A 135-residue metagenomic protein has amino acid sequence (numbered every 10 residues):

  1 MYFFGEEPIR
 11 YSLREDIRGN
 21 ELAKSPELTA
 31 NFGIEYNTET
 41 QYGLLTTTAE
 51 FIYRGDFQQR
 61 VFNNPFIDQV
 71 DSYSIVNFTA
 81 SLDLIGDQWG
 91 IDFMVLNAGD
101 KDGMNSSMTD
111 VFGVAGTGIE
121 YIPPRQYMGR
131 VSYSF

Functional and structural regions predicted by a protein language model:
M1-I75, I119-R125: C-terminal extracellular loops and terminal segments of Gram-negative outer membrane beta-barrel proteins
I52-F62, L82-F135: C-terminal beta-signal and adjacent terminal beta-strands/loops of Gram-negative outer-membrane beta-barrel proteins
